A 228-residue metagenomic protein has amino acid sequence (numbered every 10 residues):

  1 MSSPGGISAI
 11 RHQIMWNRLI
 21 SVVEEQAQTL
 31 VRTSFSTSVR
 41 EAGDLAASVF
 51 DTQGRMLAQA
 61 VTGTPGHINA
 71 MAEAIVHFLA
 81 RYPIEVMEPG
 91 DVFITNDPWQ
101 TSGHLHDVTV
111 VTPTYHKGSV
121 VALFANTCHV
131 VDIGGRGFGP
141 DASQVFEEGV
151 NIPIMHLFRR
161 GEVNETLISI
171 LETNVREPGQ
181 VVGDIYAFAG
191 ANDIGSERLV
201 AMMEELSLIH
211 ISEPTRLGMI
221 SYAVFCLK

Functional and structural regions predicted by a protein language model:
R18-A42, L79, P83, T95-T101: Short, basic/aromatic recognition patches
E41-D44, H106-V108: Short, small/polar residue-rich loop motifs at catalytic or cofactor-binding pockets
A47-D51: Short hydrophobic alpha-helical segments used for membrane anchoring or interfacial signaling
R55-Q59, N69-D97: Regulatory sensory and allosteric helical modules in signal-transduction proteins and certain transcription factors
P65-F78, V131-P140: A short, polar/charged loop-to-alpha-helix boundary motif
D107-H116, A125: A short, hydrophobic, proline-anchored segment that marks a local hinge/packing element in signaling and regulatory
K117-S196: Mobile "lid/hinge" segments at catalytic clefts and subdomain interfaces of large enzymes
I209-K228: Single conserved hydrophobic/aromatic residue that forms the stacking wall/gate of nucleotide- or nucleobase-binding
